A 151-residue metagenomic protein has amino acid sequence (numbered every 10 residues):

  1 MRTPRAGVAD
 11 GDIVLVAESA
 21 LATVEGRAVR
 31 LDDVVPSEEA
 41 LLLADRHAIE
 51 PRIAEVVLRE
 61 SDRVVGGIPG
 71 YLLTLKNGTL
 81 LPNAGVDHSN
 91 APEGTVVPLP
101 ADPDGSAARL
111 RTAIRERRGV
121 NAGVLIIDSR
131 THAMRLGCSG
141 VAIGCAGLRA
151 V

Functional and structural regions predicted by a protein language model:
M1-V151: N-terminal and secondary-structure boundary signal
